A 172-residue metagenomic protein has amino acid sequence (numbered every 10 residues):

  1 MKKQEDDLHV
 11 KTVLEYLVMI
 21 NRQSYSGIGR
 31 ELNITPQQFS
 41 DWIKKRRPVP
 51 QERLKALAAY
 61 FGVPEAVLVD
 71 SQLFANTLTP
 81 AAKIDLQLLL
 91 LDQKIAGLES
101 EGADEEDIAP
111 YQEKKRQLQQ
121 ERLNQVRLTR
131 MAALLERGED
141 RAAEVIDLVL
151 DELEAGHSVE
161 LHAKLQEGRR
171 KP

Functional and structural regions predicted by a protein language model:
K2-T12, Y16-N21, E52-L153: Charged, helix-prone or intrinsically disordered regulatory segments positioned adjacent to compact structured domains
S24-G29, L57: Short alpha-helical "recognition helix" segments of helix-turn-helix
Y25, P36, L54: Helix-turn-helix DNA-binding elements, focusing on the entry/boundary residues of the two helices that contact DNA
G27, Q38, V67: Residues in the helix-turn-helix
N33-V49, D70-L73: Recognition helix of helix-turn-helix/homeodomain-like DNA-binding domains that insert into the DNA major groove
S40, R46-R47, K55-G62, R169: Secondary-structure boundary/capping motif
G156-P172: Short acidic DE-rich linear segments
